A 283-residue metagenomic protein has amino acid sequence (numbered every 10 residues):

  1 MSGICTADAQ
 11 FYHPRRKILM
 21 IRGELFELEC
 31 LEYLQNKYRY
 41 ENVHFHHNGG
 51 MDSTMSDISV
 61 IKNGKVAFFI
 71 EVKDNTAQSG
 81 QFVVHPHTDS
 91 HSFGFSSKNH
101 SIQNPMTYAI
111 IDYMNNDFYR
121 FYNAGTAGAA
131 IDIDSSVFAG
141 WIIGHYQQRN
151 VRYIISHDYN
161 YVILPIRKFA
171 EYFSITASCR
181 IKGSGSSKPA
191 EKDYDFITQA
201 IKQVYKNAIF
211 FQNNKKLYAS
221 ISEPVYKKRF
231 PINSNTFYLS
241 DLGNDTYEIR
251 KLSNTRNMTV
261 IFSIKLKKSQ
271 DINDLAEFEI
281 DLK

Functional and structural regions predicted by a protein language model:
S2-A9: N-terminal amphipathic/hydrophobic targeting modules at extreme N-termini, encompassing cleavable Sec/SRP-type signal
A7, F26, S56, Q270-N273: Intrinsic disorder/low-complexity signal
Q10-L19: Short, Lys/Arg-enriched N-terminal segments with co-localized hydrophobic residues within the first ~10-30 amino acids
I18, F68-N244: Catalytic cores of nucleic-acid endonucleases
L19-S90: Catalytic centers of nucleases
F237-K283: Charge-dense, extended regions
